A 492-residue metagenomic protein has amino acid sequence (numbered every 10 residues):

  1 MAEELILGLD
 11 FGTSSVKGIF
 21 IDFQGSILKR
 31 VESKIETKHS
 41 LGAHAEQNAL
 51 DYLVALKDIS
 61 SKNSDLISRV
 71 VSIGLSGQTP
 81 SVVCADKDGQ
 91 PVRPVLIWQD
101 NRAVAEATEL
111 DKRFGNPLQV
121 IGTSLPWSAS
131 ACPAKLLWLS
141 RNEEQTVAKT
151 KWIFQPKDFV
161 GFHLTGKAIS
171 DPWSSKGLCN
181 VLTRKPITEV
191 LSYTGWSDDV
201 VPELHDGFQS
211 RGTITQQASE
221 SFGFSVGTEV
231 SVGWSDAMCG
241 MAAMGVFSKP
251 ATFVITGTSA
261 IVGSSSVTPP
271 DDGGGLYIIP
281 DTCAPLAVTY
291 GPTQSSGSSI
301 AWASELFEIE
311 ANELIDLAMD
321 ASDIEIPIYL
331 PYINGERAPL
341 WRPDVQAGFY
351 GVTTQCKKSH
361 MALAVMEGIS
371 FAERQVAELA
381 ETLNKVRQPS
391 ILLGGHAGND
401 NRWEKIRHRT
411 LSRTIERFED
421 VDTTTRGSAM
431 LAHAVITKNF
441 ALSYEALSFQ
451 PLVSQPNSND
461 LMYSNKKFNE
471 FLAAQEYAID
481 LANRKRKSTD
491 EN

Functional and structural regions predicted by a protein language model:
M1-V31, H39, V71-K112, Q145 (+3 more regions): Glycine/Thr-rich phosphate-binding loops that ligate phosphate moieties of nucleotide and other phosphorylated ligands
F11-T13, Q119-S235, N334, A362: Gly/Ser/Thr-rich active-site cleft segment
I21-D22, V83-D86, L139-R141, F162-T165 (+4 more regions): Short beta-strand-to-turn element immediately C-terminal to the catalytic PLP-Schiff-base lysine in fold type I
R30-R69: N-terminal phosphate-binding loop and adjacent alpha-helix
Q47, S72-G77, L96-Q99, T123-A131 (+8 more regions): Active-site nucleophile and cofactor-binding loops and adjacent substrate-binding regions of central metabolic enzymes
L56-V71, N142-V147, T188-D198, E220 (+1 more regions): Phosphate/pyrophosphate-binding loops at sites that engage ATP/ADP/AMP, CoA/4′-phosphopantetheine, polyphosphate
K112-S128, G223-S225, P250-F253, A434-S448: A polyampholytic, Gly/Pro-enriched intrinsically disordered region
N180-A284, S295, G398-R402, R407: ATP-dependent carbohydrate kinase catalytic cores
